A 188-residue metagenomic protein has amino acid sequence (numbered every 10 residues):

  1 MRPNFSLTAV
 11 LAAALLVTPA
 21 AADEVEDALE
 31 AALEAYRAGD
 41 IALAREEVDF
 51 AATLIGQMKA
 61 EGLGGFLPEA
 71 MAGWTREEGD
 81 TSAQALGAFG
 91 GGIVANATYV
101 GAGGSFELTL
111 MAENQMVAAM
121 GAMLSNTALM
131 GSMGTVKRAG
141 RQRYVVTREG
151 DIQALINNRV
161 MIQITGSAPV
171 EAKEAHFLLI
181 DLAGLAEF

Functional and structural regions predicted by a protein language model:
M1-A9: Bacterial N-terminal signal peptides that target proteins for export
T8-L16: Bacterial N-terminal signal peptides
A14, A51-K59, A119-M123: Generic hydrophobic, helix-prone segments enriched in Leu/Val/Ile
T18-A22: Sec/Tat signal peptide C-region and signal peptidase I cleavage site
D23-A83: Charge-rich, low-complexity N-terminal segments
E24-L33, R37, E47-D49, G87 (+1 more regions): A short, solvent-exposed beta-edge/loop patch
E61-E149: Short, solvent-exposed recognition patches
